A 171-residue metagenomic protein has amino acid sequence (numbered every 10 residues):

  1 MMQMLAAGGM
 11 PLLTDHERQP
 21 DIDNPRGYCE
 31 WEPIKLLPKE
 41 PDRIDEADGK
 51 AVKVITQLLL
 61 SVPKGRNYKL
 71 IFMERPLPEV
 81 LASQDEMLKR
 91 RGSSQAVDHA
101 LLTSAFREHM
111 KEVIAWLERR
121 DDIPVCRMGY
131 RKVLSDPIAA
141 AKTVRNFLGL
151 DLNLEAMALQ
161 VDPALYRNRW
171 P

Functional and structural regions predicted by a protein language model:
M1-D48, Q160-P171: PAPS-dependent sulfotransferase catalytic core
D15-E17, M128, E155-M157: Residue-level detector of family-conserved "landmark" positions at structurally sensitive sites
A51-N153: PAPS-dependent sulfotransferase catalytic domain
